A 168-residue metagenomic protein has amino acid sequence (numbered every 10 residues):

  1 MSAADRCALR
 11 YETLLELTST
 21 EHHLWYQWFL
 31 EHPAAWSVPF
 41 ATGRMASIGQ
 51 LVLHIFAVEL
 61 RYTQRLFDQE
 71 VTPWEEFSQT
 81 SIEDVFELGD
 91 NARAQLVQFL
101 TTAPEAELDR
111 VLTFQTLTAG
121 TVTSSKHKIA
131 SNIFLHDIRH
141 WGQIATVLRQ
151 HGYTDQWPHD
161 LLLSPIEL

Functional and structural regions predicted by a protein language model:
M1-S2, E12-E16, T20-Q27, E31-F77 (+1 more regions): Short, contiguous alpha-helical
R10, L24, R61-Y62, D84 (+2 more regions): Exposed alpha-helical structural elements
Q69-L108: Helix-adjacent hinge/juxtasegments
L96-S131: A mid-sequence interfacial segment
